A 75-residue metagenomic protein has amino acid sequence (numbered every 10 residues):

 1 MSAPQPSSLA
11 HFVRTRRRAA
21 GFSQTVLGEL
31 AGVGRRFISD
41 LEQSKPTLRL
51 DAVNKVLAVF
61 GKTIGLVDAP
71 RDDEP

Functional and structural regions predicted by a protein language model:
M1-S8: A detector for short, charged/polar N-terminal pre-domain segments
H11-V26, L30: Short basic helix-loop element that most often maps to the first helix and adjoining turn of HTH DNA-binding modules
G32-P46: Recognition helix of helix-turn-helix/homeodomain-like DNA-binding domains that insert into the DNA major groove
Q43, D68-A69: Short, conserved catalytic or interaction motifs in soluble domains
D51-L66: DNA major-groove recognition helix of helix-turn-helix/homeodomain DNA-binding modules
R71-P75: Helix-turn-helix/homeodomain-like alpha-helical modules used for DNA recognition and transcription-factor dimerization
